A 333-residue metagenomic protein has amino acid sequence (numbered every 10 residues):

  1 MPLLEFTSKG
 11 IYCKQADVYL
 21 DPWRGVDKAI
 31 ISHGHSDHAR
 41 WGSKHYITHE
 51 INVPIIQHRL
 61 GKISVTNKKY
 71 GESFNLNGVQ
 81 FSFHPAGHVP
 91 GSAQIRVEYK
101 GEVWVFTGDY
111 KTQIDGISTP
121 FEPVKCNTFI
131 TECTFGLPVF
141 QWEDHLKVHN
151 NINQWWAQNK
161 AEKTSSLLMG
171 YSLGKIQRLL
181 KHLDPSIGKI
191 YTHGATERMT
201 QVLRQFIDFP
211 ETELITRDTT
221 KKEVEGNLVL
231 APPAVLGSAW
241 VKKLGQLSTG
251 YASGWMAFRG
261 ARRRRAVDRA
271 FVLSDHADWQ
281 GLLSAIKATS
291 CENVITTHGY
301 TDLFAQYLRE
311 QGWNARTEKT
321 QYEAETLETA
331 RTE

Functional and structural regions predicted by a protein language model:
P2-Q15, Y19-R24, K28, G34-L167 (+3 more regions): His/Asp/Glu-rich metal-coordinating catalytic cores of metallo-dependent phosphodiesterases/hydrolases acting on
P2-Y19, Q205-N227, A231-V241: A short, well-structured beta->alpha microelement
D27-H33, S43-E50, L60-Y70, G78-F81 (+5 more regions): Active-site regions of enzymes building and remodeling cell-envelope glycoconjugates
G34, I51, V89, G108-Y110 (+8 more regions): Active-site metal-binding loops of divalent metal-dependent hydrolases
A39, S92, I114-D115, I176-L179 (+3 more regions): Short, well-ordered alpha-helical microsegments
G87-V97, Y110, I114-D115, T128 (+4 more regions): Active-site-proximal loop/helix segment associated with metal-binding centers of metalloenzymes
P123, L137-E223, N293-E333: Binuclear metal-ion centers of metallo-dependent hydrolases, dominated by the metallo-beta-lactamase
P185, T216-E333: C-terminal regulatory/interaction regions
